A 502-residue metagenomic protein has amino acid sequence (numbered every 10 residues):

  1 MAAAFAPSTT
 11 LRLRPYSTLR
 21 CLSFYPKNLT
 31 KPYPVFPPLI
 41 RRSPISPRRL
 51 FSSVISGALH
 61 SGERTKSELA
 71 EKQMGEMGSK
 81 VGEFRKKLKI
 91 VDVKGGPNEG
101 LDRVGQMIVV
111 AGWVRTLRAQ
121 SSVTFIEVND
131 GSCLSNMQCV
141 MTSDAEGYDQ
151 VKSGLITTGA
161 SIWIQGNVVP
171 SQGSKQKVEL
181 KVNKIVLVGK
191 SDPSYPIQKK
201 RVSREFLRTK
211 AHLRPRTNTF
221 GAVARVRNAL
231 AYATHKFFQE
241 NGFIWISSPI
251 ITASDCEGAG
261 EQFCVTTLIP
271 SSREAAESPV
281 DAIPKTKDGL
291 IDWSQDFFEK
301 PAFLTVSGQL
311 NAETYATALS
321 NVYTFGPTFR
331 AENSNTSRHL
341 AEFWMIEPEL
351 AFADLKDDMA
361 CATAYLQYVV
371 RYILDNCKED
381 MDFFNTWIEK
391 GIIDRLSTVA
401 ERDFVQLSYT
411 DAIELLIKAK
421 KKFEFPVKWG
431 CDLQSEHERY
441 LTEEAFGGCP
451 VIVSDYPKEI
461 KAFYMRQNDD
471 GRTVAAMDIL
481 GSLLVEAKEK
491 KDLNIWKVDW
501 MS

Functional and structural regions predicted by a protein language model:
M1-S502: Class II aminoacyl-tRNA synthetase catalytic cores and aaRS-like
